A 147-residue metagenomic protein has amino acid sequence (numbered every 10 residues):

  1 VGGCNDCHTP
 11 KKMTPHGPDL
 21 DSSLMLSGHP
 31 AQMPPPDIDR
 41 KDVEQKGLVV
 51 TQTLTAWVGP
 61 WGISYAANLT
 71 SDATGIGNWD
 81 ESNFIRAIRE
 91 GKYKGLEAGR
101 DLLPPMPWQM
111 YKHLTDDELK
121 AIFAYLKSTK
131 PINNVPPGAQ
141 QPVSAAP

Functional and structural regions predicted by a protein language model:
V1-G2: Local sequence-structure signature of Cys/Sec-based thiol-disulfide redox active-site neighborhoods
D6-S64, E81, R86, Y93-P147: Flexible coil segments in periplasmic/lumen-exposed cytochrome c-class electron-transfer proteins
Y65-N78: Mid-length scaffold segments of soluble, non-membrane domains
